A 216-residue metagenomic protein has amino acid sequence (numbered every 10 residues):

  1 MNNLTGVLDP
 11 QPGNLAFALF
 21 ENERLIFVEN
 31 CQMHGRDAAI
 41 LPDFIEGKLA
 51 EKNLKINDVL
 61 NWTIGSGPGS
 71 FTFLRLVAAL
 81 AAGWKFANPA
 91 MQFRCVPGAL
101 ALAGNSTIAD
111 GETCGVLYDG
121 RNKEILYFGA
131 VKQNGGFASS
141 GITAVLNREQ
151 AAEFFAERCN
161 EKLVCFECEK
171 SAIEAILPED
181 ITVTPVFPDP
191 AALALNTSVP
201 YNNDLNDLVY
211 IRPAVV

Functional and structural regions predicted by a protein language model:
M1-L25, R36, F93-V216: Oxyanion-binding and handling regions
M1-L60, I64-S66: N-terminal beta-alpha supersecondary unit
G35-A39, F71-R75, L205: Short, conserved micro-motifs enriched in small and acidic residues
I40, F44, A79, S171-A172: Long, highly charged amphipathic alpha-helices
I45, L80-W84, L102-A103: Buried hydrophobic packing segments
K52, N88-P89, L177: A broad structural signal for alpha-helix termini and local helix breaks/kinks
N61-F93: DPxDG-like acidic metal-binding loop motif
